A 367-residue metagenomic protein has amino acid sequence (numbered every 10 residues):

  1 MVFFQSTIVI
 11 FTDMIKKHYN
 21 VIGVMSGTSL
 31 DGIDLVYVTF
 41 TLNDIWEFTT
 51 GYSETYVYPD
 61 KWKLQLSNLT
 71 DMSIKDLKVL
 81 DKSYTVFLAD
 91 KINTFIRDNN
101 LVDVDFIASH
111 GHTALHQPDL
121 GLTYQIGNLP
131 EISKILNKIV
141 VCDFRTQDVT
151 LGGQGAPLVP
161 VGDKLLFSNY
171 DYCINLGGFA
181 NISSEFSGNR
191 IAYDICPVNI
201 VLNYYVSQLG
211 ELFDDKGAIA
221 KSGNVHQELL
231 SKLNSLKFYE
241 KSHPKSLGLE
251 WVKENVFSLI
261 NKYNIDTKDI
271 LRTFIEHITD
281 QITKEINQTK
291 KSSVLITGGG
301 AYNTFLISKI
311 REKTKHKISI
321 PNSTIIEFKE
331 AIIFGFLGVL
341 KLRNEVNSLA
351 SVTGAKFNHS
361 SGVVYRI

Functional and structural regions predicted by a protein language model:
M1-D13: N-terminal amphipathic/basic-hydrophobic helices that include classical n-h-c signal peptides and signal-anchor
K17-V21, P118-T123, P130, K134 (+1 more regions): Phosphate-binding/catalytic loop of phosphoryl-transfer enzymes
H18, G32-Y56, G188-T279, K291 (+2 more regions): Conserved ATP-utilizing enzyme core subdomain
T39-F95: Glycine-rich nucleotide/cofactor/substrate-binding loop typically near the N-terminus or early in the first domain
S73-L129: Short beta-strand-loop/turn "lid" adjacent to the catalytic site in phosphate-handling enzymes
A114, K291-I310: Glycine-rich phosphate-binding loops at beta-strand->alpha-helix junctions
E285, V339-L340, I367: Non-transmembrane, aqueous-exposed alpha-helical and coiled segments at domain scale
K313-I333: Conserved phosphate-binding/catalytic loops in two-lobed NTP-binding clefts
